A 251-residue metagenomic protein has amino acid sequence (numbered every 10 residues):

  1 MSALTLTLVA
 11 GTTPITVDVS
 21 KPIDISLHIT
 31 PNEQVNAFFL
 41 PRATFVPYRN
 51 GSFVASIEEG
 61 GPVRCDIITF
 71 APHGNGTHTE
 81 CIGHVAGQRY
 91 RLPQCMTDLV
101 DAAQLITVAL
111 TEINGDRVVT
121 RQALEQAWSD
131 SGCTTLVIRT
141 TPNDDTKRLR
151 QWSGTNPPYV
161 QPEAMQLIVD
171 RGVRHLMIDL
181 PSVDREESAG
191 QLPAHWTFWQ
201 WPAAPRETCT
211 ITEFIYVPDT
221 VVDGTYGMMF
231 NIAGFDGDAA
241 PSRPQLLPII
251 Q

Functional and structural regions predicted by a protein language model:
M1-Q251: Active-/binding-site microenvironments in catalytic and ligand-binding cores
